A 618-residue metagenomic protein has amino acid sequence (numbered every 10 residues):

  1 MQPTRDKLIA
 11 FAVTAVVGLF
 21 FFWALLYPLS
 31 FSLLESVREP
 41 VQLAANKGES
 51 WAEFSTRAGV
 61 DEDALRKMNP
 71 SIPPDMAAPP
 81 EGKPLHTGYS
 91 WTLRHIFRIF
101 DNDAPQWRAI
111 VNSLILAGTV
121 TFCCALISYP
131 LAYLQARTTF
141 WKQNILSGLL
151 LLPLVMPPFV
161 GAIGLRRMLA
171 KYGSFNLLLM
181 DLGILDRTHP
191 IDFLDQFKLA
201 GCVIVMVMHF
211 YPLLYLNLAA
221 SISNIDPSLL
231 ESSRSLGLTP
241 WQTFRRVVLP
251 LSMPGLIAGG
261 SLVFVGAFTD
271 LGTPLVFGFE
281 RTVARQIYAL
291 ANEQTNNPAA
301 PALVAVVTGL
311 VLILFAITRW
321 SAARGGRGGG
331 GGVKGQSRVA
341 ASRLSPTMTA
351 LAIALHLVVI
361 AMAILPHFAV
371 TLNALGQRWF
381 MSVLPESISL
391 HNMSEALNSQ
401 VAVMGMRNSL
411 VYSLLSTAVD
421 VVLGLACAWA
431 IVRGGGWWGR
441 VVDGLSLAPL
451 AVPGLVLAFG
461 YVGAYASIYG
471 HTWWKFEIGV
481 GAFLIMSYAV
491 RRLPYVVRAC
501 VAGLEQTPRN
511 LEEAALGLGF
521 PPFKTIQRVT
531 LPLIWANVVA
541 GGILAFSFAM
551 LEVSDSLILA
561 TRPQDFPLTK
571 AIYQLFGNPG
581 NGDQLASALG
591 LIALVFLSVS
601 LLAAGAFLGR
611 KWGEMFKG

Functional and structural regions predicted by a protein language model:
M1-F31, N144-L150, T308-I317, V339-A369 (+1 more regions): N-terminal signal-anchor/first transmembrane alpha helix
M1-P3, L93, W107, K142-I145 (+9 more regions): Membrane-interfacial helix termini and adjacent extracytoplasmic/periplasmic loops of multi-pass transporters
M1-Q2, F31, G118-L150, R167 (+7 more regions): Transmembrane-helix boundary motif in ABC transporter permease subunits
P3-I9, I96-P105, F268, P274-L312 (+5 more regions): Interhelical loop and adjacent transmembrane-helix boundary motif in polytopic membrane transport permeases
F21-A44, G82-A104, L114, M168 (+6 more regions): Short membrane-interfacial helix/loop motifs at transmembrane-helix boundaries
L43, K47, A52-Y89: Extracellular LysM carbohydrate-binding repeats and other cell-envelope/extracellular binding modules
F140-Q143, P212, A219-L230, R234 (+10 more regions): C-terminal transmembrane helix and the adjacent membrane-cytosol boundary/short C-terminal tail of inner/organellar
L152-M156, I204-D226, L238-T269, A354-H367 (+7 more regions): Transmembrane alpha-helices
